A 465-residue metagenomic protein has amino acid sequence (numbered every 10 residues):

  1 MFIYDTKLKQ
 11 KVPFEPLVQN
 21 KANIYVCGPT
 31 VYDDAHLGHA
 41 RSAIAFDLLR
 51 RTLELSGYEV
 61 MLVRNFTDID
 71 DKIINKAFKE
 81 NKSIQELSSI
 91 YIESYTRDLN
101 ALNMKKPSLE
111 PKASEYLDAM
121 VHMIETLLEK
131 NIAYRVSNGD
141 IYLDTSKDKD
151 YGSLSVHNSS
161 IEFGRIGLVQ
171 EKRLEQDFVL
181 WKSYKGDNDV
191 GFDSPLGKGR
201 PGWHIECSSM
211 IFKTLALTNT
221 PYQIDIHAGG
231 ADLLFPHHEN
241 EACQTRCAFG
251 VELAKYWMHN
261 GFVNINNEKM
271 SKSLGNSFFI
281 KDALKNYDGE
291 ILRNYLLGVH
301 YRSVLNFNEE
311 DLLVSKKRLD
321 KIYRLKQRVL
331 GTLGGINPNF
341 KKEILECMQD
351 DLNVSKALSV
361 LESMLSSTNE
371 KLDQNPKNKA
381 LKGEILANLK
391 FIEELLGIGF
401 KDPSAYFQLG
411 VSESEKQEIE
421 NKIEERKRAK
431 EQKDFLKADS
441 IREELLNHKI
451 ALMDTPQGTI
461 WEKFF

Functional and structural regions predicted by a protein language model:
M1-Y32, D47, D118-T332: Alpha-helical recognition segments enriched in aromatics with Gly/Pro capping that present substrate-recognition
L8-P13, L17-N103, D454-W461: N-terminal, positively charged nucleic-acid-binding surface of large information/translation enzymes
Y58, I132, I450: Short phosphate-binding/catalytic loops that engage adenosine nucleotides
F66-D70, I92-Y95, K105-M120, N138-K147: Short, glycine/charge-rich beta-strand/loop segments that flank catalytic centers and engage negatively charged groups
F78-I84, S108-S114, G230: The substrate-binding groove and active-site-proximal loops of carbohydrate-active enzymes, especially glycoside
Y95, N100-K106, I124, L128-A133: Active-site pocket-lining segments that scaffold enzyme catalytic pockets across diverse folds
K269-K272, N276-F465: Structural preference for alpha-helix termini/caps and helix-kink/transition segments
